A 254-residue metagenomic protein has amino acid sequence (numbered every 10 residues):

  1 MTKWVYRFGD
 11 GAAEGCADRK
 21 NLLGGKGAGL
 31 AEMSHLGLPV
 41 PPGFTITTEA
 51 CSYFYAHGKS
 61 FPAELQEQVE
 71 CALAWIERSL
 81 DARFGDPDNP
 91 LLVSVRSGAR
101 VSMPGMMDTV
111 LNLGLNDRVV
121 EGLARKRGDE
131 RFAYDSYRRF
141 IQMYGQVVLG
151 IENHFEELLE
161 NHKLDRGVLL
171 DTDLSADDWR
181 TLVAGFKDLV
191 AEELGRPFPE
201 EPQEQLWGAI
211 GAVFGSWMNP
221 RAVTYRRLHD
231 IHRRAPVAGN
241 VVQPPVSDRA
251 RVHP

Functional and structural regions predicted by a protein language model:
M1-P254: Nucleotide/phosphate-binding sheet-loop regions of phosphoryl- and nucleotidyl-transfer enzymes
